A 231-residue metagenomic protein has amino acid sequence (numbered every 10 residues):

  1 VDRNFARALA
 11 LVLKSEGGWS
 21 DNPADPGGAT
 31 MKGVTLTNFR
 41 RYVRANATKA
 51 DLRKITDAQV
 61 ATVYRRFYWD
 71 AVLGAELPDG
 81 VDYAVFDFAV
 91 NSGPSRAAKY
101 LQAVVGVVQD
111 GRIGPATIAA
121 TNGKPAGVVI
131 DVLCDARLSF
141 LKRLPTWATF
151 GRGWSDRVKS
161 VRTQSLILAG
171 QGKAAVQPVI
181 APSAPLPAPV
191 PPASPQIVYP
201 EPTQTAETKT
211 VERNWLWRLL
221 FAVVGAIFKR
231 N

Functional and structural regions predicted by a protein language model:
V1-N231: Cell-wall polysaccharide-cleaving catalytic domain and substrate-binding groove, primarily in peptidoglycan/chitin
